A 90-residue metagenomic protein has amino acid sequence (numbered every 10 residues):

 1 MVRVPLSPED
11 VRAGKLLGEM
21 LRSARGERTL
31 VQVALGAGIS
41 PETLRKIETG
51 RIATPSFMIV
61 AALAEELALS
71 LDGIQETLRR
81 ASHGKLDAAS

Functional and structural regions predicted by a protein language model:
M1-E27, D72: A short, Lys/Arg-rich alpha-helix, primarily the initiator
V2-V4, D72-S90: Short, charged recognition helix plus adjacent turn of helix-turn-helix-like nucleic-acid-binding domains
R22, V31-Q32, A61: Residues within the helices of the helix-turn-helix
G26-K46: Short alpha-helical DNA-recognition segment
A37-I39, P55, L69: Alpha-helical hairpin
T49-R51, R79: Residue-level detection of the helix-turn-helix DNA-binding "recognition helix"
F57-I74: DNA major-groove recognition helix of helix-turn-helix/homeodomain DNA-binding modules
